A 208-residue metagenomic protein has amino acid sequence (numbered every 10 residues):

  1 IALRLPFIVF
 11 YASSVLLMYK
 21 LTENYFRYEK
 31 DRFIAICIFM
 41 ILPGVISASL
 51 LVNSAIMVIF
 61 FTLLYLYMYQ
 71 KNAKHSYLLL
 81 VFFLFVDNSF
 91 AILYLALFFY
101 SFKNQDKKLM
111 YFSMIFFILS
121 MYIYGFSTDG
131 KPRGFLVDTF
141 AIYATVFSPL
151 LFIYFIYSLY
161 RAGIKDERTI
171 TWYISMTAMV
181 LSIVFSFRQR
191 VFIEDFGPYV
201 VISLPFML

Functional and structural regions predicted by a protein language model:
L5-Y25: Transmembrane-helix motifs of polytopic, lipid-linked glycan transferases
M18-I41, I59-F60: Transmembrane-helix signature of polytopic, membrane-embedded enzymes that assemble or transfer cell-envelope glycans
S47-A55: Short acidic/glycine- and proline-prone juxtamembrane loop motifs at membrane-interface regions of multi-pass membrane
M57-H75: Specific aromatic-rich, kink-prone transmembrane helix
M68-K71, Y77, I92-I115, G125-K131: Perimembrane helix-loop-helix junctions
K74-A96, S182-I183: Membrane-interface alpha helices of multi-pass inner-membrane proteins
Y154-Y173: Membrane-interface helix-loop-helix junctions at transmembrane boundaries of multi-pass membrane enzymes, predominantly
R190-L208: Hydrophobic/aromatic-rich transmembrane helices and adjacent perimembrane loops
